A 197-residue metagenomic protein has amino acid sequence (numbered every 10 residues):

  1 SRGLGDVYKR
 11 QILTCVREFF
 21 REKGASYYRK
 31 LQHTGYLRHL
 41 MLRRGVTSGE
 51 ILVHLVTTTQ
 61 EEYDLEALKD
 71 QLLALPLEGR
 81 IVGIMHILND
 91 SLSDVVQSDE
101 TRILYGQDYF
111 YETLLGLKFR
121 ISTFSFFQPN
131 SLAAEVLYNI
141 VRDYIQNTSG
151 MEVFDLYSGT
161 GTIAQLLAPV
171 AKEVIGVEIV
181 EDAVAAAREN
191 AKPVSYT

Functional and structural regions predicted by a protein language model:
G3-Y8: Short, small-residue-biased leader/transition segments that mark boundaries at the very start of proteins
K9-G24, P76: A short, contiguous, amphipathic alpha-helix enriched in charged residues
Y27-T34, V153: Short helix/loop segment immediately N-terminal to the Walker
G49-T57, K118-S122: Short, aliphatic-rich beta-strand segments
T59-E62: Helix N-cap motif at beta-to-alpha junctions
E66, D70-Y196: Rossmann-like S-adenosyl-L-methionine
